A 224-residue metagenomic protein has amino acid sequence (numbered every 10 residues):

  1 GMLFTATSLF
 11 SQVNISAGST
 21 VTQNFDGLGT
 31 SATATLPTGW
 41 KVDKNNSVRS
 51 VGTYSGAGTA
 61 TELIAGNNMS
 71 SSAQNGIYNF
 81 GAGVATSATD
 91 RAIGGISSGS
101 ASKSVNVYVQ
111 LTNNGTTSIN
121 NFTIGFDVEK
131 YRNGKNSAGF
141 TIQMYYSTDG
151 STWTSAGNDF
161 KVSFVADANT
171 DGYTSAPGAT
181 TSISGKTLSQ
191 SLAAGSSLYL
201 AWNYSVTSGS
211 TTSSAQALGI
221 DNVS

Functional and structural regions predicted by a protein language model:
G1-S8: Bacterial N-terminal signal peptides
S8-L28: Boundary/junction segments of secreted and surface-exposed precursor proteins
T20-T22, S104-Y108, N121-T123: Intrinsic-disorder/low-complexity, polar/charged segments enriched in Ser/Thr/Lys/Arg/Asp/Glu/Gln
F25, S100-S102, N114-I119, F126-E129 (+2 more regions): Terminal, low-complexity interaction segments
S31-L36: Short, solvent-exposed loop/turn elements at domain surfaces
N45-T117, L218: Surface-exposed, low-complexity/disordered Ser/Thr/Gly/Pro/Asn-rich loops and linkers
I142-M144: Short beta-strand elements bearing conserved aromatic residues within extracellular beta-rich modules
